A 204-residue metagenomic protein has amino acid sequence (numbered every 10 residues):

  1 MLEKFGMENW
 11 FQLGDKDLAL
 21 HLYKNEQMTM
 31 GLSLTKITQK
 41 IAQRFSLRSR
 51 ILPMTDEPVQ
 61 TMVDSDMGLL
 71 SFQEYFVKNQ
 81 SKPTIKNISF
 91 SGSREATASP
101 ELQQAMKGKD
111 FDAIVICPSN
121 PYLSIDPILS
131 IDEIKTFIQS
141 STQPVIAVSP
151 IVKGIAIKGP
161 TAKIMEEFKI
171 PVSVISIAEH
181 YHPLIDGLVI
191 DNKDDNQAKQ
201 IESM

Functional and structural regions predicted by a protein language model:
M1-S91: Electropositive, gly/pro-rich neighborhoods at or near active sites that engage anionic ligands
P83-K107: Active-site glycine-rich loop that binds ribose-phosphate moieties when present
G92-E95, N120-I131: Active-site glycine- and acidic-residue-rich loops that bind and position anionic ligands or nucleotide-like cofactors
Q103-A113, I138-S141: Glycine-rich phosphate/diphosphate-binding loops that line cofactor/substrate pockets in enzymes
D112-V115, P144, G187: Structural motif
S119-L123, I151-K153, D194: Short glycine-rich anion-binding loops that position phosphate/pyrophosphate groups of nucleotides and phosphorylated
L129-F168: Redox- and metal-dependent alpha/beta enzyme cores, enriched for Fe-S-associated oxidoreductases and cofactor-handling
K158-M204: C-terminal functional extensions of proteins
